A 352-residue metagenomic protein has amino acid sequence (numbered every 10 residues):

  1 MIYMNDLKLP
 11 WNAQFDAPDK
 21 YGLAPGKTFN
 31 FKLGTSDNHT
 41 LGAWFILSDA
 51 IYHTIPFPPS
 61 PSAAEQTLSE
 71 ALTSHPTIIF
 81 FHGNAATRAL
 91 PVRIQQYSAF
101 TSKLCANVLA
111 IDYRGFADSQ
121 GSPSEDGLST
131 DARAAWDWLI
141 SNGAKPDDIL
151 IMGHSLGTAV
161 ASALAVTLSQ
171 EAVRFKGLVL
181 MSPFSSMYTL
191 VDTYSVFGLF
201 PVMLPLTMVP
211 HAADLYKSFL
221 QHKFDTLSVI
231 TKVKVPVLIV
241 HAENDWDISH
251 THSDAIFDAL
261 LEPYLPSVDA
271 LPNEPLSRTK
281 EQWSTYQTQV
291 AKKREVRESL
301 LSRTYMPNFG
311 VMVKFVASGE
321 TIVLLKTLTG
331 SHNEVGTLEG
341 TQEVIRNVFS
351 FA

Functional and structural regions predicted by a protein language model:
M1-L23, V268, P272, S284: N-terminal membrane-anchoring alpha-helices
G34-W136: Membrane-embedded segments
G143-S155: Alpha/beta-hydrolase fold nucleophile elbow
I151-G153, V179-M181, V240: Short beta-strand immediately N-terminal to the catalytic nucleophile in serine-hydrolase-like folds
G153-A163: Glycine-rich nucleophile elbow surrounding the catalytic serine of serine-hydrolase chemistry
A163-V229, W246: Hydrolase active-site cap/lid region
K232-V233, I239-H241, D245: Short beta-strand/loop motif that positions the catalytic acidic residue of the alpha/beta-hydrolase fold
D247-H250, D254, Y264-A352: C-terminal catalytic histidine-bearing segment of alpha/beta-hydrolase fold enzymes
